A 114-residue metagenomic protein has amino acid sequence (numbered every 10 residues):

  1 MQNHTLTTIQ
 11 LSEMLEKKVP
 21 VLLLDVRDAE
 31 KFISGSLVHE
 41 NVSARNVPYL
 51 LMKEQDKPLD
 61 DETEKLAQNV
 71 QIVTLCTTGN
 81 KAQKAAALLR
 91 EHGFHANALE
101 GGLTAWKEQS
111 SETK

Functional and structural regions predicted by a protein language model:
M1-L22, A29-Q71, N80-K114: Rhodanese-like catalytic fold shared by cysteine-dependent sulfurtransferases and DSP/PTP-type phosphatases
T74-C76: Short, surface-exposed ligand- or partner-binding patches at beta-edge/loop junctions that are enriched in aromatics
